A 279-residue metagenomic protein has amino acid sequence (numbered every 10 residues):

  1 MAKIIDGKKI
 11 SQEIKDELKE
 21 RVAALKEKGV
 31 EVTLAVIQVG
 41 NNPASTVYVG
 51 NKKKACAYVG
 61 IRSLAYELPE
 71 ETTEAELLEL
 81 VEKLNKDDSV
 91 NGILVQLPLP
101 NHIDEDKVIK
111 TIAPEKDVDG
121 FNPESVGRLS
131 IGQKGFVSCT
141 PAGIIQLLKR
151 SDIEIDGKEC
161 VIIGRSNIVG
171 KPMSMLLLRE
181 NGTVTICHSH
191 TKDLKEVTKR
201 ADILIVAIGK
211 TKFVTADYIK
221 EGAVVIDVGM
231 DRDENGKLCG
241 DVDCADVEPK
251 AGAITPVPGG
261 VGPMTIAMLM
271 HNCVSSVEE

Functional and structural regions predicted by a protein language model:
M1-V30: Positively charged, low-complexity intrinsically disordered leader regions
V32-G40: Short beta-strand segments enriched in small/hydrophobic residues
Q38, L94-P98, I163, A207 (+1 more regions): Short beta-strand segments
N41-K53, G135-V224, V228, D233 (+1 more regions): Glycine-rich phosphate/diphosphate-binding loop of Rossmann-like nucleotide-binding domains
C56-E70, V184-I186: Short beta-strand elements in bilobed, periplasmic/extracellular small-molecule ligand-binding domains
E76-D88: Short, well-structured alpha-helical segments in soluble
L94-I155: Anion-binding alpha/beta catalytic cores of soluble intermediary-metabolism enzymes, centered on
D106-N122, V126, G229-E279: Rossmann-fold NAD(P)-binding glycine/threonine-rich loop
